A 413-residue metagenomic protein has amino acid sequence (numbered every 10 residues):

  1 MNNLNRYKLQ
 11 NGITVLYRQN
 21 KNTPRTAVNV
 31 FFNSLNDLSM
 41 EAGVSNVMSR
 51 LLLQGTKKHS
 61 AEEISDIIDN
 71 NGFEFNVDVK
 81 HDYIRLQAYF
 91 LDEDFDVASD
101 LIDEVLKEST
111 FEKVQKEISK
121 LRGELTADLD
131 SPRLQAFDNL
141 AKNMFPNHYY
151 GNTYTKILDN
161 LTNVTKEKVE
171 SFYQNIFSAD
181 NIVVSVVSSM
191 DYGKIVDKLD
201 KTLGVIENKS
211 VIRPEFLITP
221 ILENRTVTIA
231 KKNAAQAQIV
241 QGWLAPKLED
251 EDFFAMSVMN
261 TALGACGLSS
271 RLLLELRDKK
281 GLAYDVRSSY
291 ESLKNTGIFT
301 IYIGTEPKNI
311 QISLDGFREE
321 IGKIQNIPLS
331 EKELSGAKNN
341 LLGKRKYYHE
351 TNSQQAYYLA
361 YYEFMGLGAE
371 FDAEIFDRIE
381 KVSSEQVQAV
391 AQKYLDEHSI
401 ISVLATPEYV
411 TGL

Functional and structural regions predicted by a protein language model:
M1-R25: N- or domain-start disorder-to-order transition segments that initiate the globular core
N2-N5, P146-T155, D159-N160, S178-E249 (+2 more regions): An aromatic/glycine/proline-enriched structural segment found at the starts of mature extracellular/organellar domains
R18, T23-R50, S60-E108, Q135-D159 (+6 more regions): M16 family metallopeptidases and their MPP-like homologs
R18-N36, A42, S210-S269: His/Glu-based metal-binding/catalytic segments typifying zinc-dependent metallopeptidases
G55-K58, K107-K113: Short, polar/flexible loop-turn hinges at active-site or ligand-entry regions and domain interfaces
V79-A88, K113-A127: Short, glycine/charge-rich beta-strand/loop segments that flank catalytic centers and engage negatively charged groups
A127-L134, N224-A234, G343-N352: Short, low-order "capping/linker" segments at domain edges
